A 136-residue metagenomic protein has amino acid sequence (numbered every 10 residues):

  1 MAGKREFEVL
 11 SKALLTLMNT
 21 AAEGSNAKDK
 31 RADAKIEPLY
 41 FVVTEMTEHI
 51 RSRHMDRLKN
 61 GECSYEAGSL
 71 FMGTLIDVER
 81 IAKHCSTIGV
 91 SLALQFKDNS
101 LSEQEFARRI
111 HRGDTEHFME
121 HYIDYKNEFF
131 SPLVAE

Functional and structural regions predicted by a protein language model:
M1-E136: Cytosolic, long alpha-helical scaffolding segments
